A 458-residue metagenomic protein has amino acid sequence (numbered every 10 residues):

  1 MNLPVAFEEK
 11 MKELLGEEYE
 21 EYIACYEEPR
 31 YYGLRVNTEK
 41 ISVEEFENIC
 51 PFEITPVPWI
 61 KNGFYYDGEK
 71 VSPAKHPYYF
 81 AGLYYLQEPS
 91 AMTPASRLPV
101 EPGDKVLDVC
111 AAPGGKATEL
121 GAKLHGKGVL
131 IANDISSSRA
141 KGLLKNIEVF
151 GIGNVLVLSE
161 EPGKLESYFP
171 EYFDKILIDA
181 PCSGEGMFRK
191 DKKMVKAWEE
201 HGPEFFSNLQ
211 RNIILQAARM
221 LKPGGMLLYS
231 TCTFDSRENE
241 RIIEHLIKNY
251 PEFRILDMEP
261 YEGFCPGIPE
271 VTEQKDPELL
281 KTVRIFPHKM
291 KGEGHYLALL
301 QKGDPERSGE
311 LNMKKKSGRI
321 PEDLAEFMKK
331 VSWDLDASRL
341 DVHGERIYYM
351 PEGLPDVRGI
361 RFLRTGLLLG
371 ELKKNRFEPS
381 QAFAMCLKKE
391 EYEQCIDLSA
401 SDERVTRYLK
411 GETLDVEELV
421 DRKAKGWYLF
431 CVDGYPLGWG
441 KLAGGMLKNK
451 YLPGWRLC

Functional and structural regions predicted by a protein language model:
M1-L14, E18-I49, E293-Y296, Q301-C458: Polybasic, low-complexity RNA-engagement segments
E101-P102, K164-L177: A short acidic, Gly/Pro-enriched loop at the edge of an enzyme's catalytic core that lines a small-molecule cofactor
G103-A112: Conserved class I S-adenosyl-L-methionine
P113-G126: Conserved SAM-binding loop of SAM-dependent methyltransferases across substrates and taxa, primarily the Class I
L124-H125, L221-P223: Helix-to-beta-strand junctions that scaffold the AdoMet/dcAdoMet cofactor pocket in Class I SAM-dependent enzymes
N133-P170: S-adenosyl-L-methionine
S138, K175-L215, C232-N239, F264-P269: Mobile active-site "lid"/loop adjacent to the S-adenosyl-L-methionine
F173, M226-Y229, F234-Y348, G353: Class I S-adenosyl-L-methionine
